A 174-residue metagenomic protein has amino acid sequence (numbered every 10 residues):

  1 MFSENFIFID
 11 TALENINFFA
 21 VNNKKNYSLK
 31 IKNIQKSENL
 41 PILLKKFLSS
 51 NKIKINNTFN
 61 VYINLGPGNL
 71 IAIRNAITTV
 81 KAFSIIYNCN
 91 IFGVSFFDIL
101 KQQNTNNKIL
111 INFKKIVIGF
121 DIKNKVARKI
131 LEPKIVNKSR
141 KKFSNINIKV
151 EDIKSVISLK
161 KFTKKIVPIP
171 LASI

Functional and structural regions predicted by a protein language model:
M1-N23, S37, F92-I174: Oxyanion-binding and handling regions
N5, I16-I122: Nucleotide and nucleotide-moiety/phosphate-recognizing core
